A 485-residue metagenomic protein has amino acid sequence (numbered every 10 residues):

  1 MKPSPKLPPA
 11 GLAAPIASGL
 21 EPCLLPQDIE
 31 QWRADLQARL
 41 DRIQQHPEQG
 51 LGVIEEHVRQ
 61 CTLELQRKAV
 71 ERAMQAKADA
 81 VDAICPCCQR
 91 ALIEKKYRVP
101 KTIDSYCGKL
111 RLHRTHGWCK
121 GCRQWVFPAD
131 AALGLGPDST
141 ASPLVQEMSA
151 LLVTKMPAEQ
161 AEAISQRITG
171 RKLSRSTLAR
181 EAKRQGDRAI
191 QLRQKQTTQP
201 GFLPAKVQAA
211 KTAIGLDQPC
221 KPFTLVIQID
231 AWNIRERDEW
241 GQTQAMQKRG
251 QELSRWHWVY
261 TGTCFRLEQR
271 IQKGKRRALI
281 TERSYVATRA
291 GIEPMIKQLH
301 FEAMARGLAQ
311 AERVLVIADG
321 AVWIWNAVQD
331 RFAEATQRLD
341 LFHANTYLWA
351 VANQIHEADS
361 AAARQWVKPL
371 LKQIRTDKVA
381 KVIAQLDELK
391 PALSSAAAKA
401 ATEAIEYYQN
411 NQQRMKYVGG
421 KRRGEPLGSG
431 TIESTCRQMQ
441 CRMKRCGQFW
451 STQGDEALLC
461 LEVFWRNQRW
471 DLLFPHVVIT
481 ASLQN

Functional and structural regions predicted by a protein language model:
M1-V70, R114-N485: Catalytic center-proximal scaffold of phosphoryl-transfer enzymes
R67-K77, I103-L110: Short, intrinsically disordered, charge-biased short linear motifs at domain edges
K77-I84, V99, L112-T115: Short metal-coordination and nucleic-acid-contact micro-motifs, chiefly zinc-binding Cys/His arrays
C85-C88, C119-K120: Short cysteine-rich clusters marking metal-coordination/redox-active sites
A91-R111: Short recognition patches in nucleic-acid-associated and regulatory proteins
